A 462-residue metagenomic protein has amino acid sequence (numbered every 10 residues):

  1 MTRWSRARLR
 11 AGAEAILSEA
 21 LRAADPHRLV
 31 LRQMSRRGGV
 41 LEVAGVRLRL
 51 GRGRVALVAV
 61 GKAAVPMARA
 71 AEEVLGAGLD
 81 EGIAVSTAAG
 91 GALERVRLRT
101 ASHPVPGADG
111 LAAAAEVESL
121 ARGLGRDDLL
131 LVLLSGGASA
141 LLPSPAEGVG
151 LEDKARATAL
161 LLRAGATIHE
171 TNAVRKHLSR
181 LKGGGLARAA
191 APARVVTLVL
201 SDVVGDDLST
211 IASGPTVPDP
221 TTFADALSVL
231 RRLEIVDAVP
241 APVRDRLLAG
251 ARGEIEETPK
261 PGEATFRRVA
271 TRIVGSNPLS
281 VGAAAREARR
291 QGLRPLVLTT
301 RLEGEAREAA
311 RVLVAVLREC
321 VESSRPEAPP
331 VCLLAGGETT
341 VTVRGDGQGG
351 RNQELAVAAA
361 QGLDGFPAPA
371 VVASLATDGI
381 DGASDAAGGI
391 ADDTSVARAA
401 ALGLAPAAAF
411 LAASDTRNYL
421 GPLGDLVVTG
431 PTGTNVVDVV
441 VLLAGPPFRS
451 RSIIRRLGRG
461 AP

Functional and structural regions predicted by a protein language model:
M1-A56, V65-L75, V105-R126, G275-S280 (+3 more regions): N-terminal glycine-/serine-/threonine-rich phosphate-binding loop
V58-V60, I83-S86, L131-G136, L162 (+4 more regions): Short beta-strand segments
A70-L79, R97, P145-R156, R188-P192 (+4 more regions): A glycine- and small-aliphatic-rich helix-loop capping segment at beta-alpha/alpha-beta transitions that lines
V85-D127, E170, V174-R175: Glycine-rich oxoanion-binding loops at beta->alpha junctions
T100-D109, L162-A190, D381-R398, G403-F410: Proline/glycine-rich low-complexity loops and linkers
E147-V239, D245-R246: Internal gly/pro-rich beta-alpha loop/helix module that stabilizes soluble enzyme cofactors or their anionic handles
R175, A193-V196, P218-V316: Accessory alpha-helical/coil subdomains and C-terminal extensions that flank or cap enzyme catalytic cores
A358-P462: Internal helix-turn-beta structural module
